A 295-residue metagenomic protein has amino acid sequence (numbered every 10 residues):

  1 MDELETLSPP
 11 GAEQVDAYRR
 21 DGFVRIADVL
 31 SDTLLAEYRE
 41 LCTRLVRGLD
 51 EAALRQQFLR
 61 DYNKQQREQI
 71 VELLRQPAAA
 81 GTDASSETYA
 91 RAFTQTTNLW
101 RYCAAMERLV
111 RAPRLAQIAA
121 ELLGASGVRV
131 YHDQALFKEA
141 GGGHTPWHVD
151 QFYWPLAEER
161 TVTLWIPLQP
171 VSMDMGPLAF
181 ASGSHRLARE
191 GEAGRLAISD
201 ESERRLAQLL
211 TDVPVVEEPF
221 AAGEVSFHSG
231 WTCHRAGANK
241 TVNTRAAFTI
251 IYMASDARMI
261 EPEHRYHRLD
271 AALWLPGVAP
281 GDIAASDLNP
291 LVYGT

Functional and structural regions predicted by a protein language model:
M1-R20, A27-W147, A193, E263 (+1 more regions): Non-heme Fe(II)-dependent double-stranded beta-helix
L4, G48, A52, L59 (+4 more regions): Non-heme Fe(II)/2-oxoglutarate
D16, V171-R235, A257: Double-stranded beta-helix
S31-D32, A135-K138, G142, F152 (+4 more regions): Short, solvent-exposed loop/turn segments at secondary-structure junctions
E68-V71, V149-D150, A197-P214, V242-T244 (+1 more regions): Short, surface-exposed loop/helix-turn segments at secondary-structure junctions that function as lids/hinges flanking
L123, H148-T161, V213-P214, F220 (+1 more regions): A short beta-loop-beta micro-motif enriched in histidine and acidic residues
A125-V128, Q151, L156-A157, I166-P177 (+2 more regions): Active-site region of the double-stranded beta-helix
P155-M173, P219-F220, F227, I251-S255: Short, conserved beta-strand element in jelly-roll/cupin
